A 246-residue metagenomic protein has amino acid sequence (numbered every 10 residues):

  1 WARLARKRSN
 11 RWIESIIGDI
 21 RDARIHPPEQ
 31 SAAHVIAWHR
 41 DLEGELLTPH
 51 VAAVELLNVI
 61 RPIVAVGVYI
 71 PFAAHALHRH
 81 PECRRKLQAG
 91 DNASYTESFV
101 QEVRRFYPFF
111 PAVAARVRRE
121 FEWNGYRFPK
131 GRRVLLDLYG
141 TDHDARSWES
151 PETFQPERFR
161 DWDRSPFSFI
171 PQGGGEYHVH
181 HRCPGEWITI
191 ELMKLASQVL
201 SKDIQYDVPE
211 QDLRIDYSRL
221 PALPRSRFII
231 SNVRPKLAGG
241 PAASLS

Functional and structural regions predicted by a protein language model:
W1-S246: Cytochrome P450
